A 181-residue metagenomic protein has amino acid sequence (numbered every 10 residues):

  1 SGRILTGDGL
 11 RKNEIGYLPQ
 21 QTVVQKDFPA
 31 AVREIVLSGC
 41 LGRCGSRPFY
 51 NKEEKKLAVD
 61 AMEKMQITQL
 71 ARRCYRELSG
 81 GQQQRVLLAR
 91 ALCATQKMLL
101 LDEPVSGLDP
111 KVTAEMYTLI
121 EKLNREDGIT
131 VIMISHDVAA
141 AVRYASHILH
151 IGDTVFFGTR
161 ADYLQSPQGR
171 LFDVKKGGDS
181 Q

Functional and structural regions predicted by a protein language model:
L37, K52-L70: Conserved ABC ATPase "signature" region
C74-L78, Q82: Conserved ABC ATPase signature
L99-D102: Catalytic Walker B motif of ABC-type/P-loop ATPase nucleotide-binding domains
V105-S106: Short loop immediately C-terminal to the Walker-B catalytic DE motif in ABC-type ATPase nucleotide-binding domains
P110-V112: Helix N-cap at the start of a conserved alpha-helix in ABC-type nucleotide-binding domains
S135-H136: H-loop/switch region of ABC-family ATPase nucleotide-binding domains
H147-R160: H-loop (His-switch) and adjacent beta-strand-loop-beta switch element of ABC-type ATPase nucleotide-binding domains
